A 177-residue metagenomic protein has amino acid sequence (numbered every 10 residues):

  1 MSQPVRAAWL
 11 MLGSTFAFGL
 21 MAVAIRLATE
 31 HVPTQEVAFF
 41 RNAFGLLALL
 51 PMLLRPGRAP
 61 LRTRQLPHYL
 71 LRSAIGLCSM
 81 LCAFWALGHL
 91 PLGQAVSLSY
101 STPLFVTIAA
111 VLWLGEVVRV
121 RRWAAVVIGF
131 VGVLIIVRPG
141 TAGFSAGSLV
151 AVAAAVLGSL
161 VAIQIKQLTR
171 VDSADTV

Functional and structural regions predicted by a protein language model:
R6-S14, L53, R58-C82, A146-A154: Loop-to-transmembrane-helix transition segments
G13, F40, L71, L98-S101 (+2 more regions): Hydrophobic core positions of alpha-helical segments in small-molecule transporters and transporter systems
T15-V23, L50, S73-L81, P103-I108 (+2 more regions): Hydrophobic/small/kink-forming positions within alpha-helical transmembrane segments of polytopic membrane proteins
R26, T34, L49, A142-V177: Transmembrane alpha-helical segments that form core, pore/gating elements of small-molecule transporters/exporters
E30-E36, C82-S99, R170-D175: Structural motif at transmembrane-helix junctions in multi-pass transporters
L46-Q65, V131-G143: Membrane-interface helix-cap regions at the ends of transmembrane helices in multi-pass membrane proteins
W85, P103-A124: C-terminal transmembrane-helix exit sites in multi-pass transporters
R121-V137, G158: Hydrophobic transmembrane alpha-helices of multi-pass small-molecule transport proteins
